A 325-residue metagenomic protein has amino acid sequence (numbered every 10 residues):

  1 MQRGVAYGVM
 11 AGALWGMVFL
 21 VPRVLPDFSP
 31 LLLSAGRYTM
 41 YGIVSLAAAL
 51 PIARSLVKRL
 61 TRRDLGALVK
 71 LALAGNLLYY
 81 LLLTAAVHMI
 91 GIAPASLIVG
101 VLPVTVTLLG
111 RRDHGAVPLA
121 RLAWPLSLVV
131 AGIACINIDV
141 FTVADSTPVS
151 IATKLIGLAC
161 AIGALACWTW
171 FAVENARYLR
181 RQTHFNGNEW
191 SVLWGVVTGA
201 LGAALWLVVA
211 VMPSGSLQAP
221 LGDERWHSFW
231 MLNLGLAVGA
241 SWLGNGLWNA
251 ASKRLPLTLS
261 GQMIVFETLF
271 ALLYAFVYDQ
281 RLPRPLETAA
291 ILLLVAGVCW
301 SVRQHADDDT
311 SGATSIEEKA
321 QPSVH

Functional and structural regions predicted by a protein language model:
M1-A35, I43, A131, A144-R180 (+2 more regions): Glycine-/small-residue-enriched transmembrane alpha-helix faces in small-molecule transporters and effluxers
M1-G4, D27-A35, L60-L65, A123 (+3 more regions): Juxtamembrane helix-entry segments on the extracytoplasmic side of multipass membrane proteins
A11-G12, G36, N76, P94-V101 (+2 more regions): Helix-helix packing/entry segments at the starts of transmembrane helices
L14-V18, L50-V99, A134-C135, A237-L255: Specific transmembrane alpha-helical segments of multi-pass solute transporters/efflux pumps, especially DMT/EamA
D27-L78, P103-L108, L128, A166-E174 (+2 more regions): Transmembrane alpha-helices of multi-pass small-molecule transport proteins
L32-S34, Y38-G42, L83-L122, L126 (+1 more regions): Specific alpha-helical transmembrane segments that line the substrate/conduction pathway and gating interfaces
Y38, G261-H325: C-terminal-most transmembrane helix of multi-pass membrane proteins
S45, A49, P118-V143, L286-H305: Hydrophobic transmembrane alpha-helices of multi-pass small-molecule transport proteins
